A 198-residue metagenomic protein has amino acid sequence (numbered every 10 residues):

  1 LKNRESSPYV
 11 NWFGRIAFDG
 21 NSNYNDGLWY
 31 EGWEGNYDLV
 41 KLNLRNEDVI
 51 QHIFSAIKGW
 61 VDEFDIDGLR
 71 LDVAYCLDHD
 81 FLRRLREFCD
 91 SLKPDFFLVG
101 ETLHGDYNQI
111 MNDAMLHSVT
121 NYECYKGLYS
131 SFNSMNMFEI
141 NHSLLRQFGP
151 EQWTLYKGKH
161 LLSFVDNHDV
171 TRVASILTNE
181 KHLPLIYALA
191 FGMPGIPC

Functional and structural regions predicted by a protein language model:
L1-K58, E63, F88-S91, N108: Substrate-binding/active-site clefts of carbohydrate-active enzymes
K2, A56-K58, D62, D72-K157 (+2 more regions): Active-site-proximal helices and loops of the catalytic beta/alpha 8
Y9, N36-K41, D113, H117-V119 (+3 more regions): Generic secondary-structure boundary/loop-capping signal
G35-I50, D67-C76, G127-M135, N167-N179: The substrate-binding groove and active-site-proximal loops of carbohydrate-active enzymes, especially glycoside
I50-I53, L82, L183: Aromatic/hydrophobic pocket-lining residues that form the small-molecule binding cavity in soluble enzyme cores
F64-D65, F164: Short loop/turn motifs at secondary-structure junctions
I66-G68, K93-F96, P194-I196: Loop/turn elements at helix/coil->beta-strand transitions in domains of secreted/extracellular proteins
G149-C198: Active-site-proximal substrate-binding groove within the catalytic cores of carbohydrate-active enzymes
